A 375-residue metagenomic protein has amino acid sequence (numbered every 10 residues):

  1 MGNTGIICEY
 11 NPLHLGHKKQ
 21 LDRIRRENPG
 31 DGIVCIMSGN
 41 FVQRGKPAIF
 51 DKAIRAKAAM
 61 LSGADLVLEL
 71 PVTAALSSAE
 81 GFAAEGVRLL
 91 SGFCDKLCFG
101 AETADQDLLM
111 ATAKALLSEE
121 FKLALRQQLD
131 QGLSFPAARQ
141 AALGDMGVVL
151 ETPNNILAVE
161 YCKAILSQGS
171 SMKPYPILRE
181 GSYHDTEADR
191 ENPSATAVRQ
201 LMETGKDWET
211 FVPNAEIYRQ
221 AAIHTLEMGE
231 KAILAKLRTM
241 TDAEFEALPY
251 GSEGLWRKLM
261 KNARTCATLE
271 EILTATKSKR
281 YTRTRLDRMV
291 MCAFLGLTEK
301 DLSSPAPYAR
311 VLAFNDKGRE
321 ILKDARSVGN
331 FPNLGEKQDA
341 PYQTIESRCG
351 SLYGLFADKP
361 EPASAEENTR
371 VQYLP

Functional and structural regions predicted by a protein language model:
M1-R55: N-terminal catalytic cores of NTP/NDP-binding nucleotidyl/phosphoryl-transfer enzymes
D22-R25, A56-M60, K163-L166, R199: Class I S-adenosyl-L-methionine
R26, M60, V87-S91: Non-catalytic positions within long, well-ordered alpha-helices that form the structural scaffold/packing of enzyme
I54-K57, E120: Acidic, Ser/Thr-rich peripheral helices and adjacent loops at domain boundaries
A56-P71: A glycine-rich helix N-cap at a beta->alpha junction
L70-P375: Active-site cores that bind ATP or allylic diphosphates and position pyrophosphate for catalysis
